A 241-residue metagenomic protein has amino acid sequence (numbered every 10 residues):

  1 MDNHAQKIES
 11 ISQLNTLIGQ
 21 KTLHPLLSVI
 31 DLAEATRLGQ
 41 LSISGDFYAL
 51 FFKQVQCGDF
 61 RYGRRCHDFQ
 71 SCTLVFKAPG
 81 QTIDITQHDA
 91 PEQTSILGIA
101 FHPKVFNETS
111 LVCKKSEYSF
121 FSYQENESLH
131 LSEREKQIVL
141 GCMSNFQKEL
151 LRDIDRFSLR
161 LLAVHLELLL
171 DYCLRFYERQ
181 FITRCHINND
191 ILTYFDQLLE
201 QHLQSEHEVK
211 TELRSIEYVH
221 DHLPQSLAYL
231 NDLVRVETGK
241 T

Functional and structural regions predicted by a protein language model:
M1-D68, T73: Generic protein-terminus/edge-of-domain signal
F47, S95-G98, S205: Broad gene-expression machinery/nucleic-acid interaction feature
D59-R61, I83-P91: Short beta-strand His + acidic residue motifs that chelate non-heme Fe in jelly-roll/DSBH and cupin folds
F69-I83, A100-K104: Conserved metal-binding segment of the jelly-roll/cupin
H88-R152: A hydrophobic/aromatic-rich effector-binding and dimerization subdomain of bacterial HTH-type transcriptional regulators
Q137-E200: An amphipathic alpha-helical interaction segment
D196-E217: Short, flexible, glycine-rich and Lys/Arg-enriched loop motifs at helix boundaries that contact anionic partners
L213-T241: Basic/polar phosphate-binding segments, predominantly the helix-turn-helix DNA-binding elements of transcriptional
